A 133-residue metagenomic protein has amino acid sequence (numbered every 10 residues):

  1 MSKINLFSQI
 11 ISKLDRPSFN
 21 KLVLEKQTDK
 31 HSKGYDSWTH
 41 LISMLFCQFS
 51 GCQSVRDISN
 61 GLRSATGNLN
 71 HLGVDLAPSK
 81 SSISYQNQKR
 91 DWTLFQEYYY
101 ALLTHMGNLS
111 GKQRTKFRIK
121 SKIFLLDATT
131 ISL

Functional and structural regions predicted by a protein language model:
M1-L133: Short alpha-helical elements
